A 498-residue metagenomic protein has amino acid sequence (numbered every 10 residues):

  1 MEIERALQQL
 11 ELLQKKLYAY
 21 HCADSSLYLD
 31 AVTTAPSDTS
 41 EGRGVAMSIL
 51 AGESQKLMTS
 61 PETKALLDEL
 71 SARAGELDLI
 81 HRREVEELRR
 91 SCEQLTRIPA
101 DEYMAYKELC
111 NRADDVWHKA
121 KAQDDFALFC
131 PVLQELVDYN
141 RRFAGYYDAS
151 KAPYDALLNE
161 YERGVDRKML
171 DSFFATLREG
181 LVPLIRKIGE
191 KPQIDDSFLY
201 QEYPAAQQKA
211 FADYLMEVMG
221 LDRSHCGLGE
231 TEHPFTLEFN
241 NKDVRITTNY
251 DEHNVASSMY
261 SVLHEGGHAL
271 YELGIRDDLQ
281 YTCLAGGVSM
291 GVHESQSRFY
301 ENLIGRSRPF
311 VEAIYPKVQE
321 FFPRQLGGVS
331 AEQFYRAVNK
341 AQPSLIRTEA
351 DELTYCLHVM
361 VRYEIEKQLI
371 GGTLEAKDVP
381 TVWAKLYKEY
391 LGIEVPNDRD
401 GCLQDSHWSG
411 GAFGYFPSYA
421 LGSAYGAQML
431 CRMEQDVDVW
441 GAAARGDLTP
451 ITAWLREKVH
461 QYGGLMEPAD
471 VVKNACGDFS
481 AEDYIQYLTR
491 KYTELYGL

Functional and structural regions predicted by a protein language model:
M1-R163, G464-E467, E482, T489-L498: A well-structured
E2-A6, C22-S25, D38, G42 (+3 more regions): C-terminal, non-catalytic "cap/extension" segments appended to globular domains
L10, D148, H264, S297 (+3 more regions): Divalent metal-coordination and catalytic microenvironments
L10, S257-R276, E294-R298: Active-site recognition of the HExxH zinc-binding catalytic motif
G42, E102-A105, V132, P204 (+12 more regions): Secondary-structure capping and boundary motifs in well-ordered enzyme cores
Y106-V255: Contiguous, non-catalytic segments that form substrate-binding/exosite surfaces or channel walls
F174, R178, A205-K209, L215 (+5 more regions): All-alpha helical catalytic cores of prenyl diphosphate-utilizing isoprenoid enzymes
G286-G327: Post-HExxH zinc-binding segment in Zn-dependent metallohydrolases
